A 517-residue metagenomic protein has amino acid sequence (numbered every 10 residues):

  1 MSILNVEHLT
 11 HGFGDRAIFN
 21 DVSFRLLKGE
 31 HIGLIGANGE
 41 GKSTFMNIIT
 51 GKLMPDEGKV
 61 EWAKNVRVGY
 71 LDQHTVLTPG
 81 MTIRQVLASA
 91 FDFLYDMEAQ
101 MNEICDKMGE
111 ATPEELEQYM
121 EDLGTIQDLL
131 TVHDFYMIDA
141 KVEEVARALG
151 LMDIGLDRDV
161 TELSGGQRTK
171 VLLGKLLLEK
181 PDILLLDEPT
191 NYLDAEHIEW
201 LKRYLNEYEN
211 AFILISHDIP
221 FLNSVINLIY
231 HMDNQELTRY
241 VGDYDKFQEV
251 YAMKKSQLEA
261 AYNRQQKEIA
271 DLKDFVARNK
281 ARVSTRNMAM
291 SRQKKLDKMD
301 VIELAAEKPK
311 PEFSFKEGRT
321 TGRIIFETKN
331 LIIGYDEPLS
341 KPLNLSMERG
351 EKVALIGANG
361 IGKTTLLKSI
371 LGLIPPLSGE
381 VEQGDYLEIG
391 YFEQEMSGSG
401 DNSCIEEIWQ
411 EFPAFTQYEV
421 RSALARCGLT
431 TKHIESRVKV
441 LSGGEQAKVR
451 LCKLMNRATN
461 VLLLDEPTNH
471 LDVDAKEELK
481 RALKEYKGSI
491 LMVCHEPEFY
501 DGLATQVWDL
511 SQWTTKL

Functional and structural regions predicted by a protein language model:
M1-A260, P309, G318-L517: ABC ATP-binding cassette signature C-motif
V250-A305: Intracellular alpha-helical coupling/juxtamembrane segments of multi-pass membrane proteins
F313-F315: Post-kinase regulatory C-tail/linker adjacent to protein kinase catalytic domains
